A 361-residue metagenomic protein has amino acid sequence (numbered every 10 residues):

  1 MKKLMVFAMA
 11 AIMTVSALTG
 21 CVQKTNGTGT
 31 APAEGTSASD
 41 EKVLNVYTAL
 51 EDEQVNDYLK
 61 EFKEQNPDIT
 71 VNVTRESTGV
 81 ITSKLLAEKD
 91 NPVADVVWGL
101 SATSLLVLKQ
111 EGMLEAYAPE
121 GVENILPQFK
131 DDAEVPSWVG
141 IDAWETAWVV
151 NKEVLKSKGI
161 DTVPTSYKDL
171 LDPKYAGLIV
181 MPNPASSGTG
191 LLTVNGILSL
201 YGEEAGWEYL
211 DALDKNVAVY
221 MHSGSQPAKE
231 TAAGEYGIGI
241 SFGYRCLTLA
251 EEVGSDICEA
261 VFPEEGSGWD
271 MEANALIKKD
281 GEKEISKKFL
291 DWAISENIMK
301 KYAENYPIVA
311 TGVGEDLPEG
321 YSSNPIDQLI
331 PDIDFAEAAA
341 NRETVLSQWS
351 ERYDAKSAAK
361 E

Functional and structural regions predicted by a protein language model:
M1-L44, S357-E361: Short, low-complexity disordered leader/linker segments with a strong preference for bacterial N-terminal type II
S37-L50, I69-T74, L178-I179: Short, well-ordered beta-strand elements
T48-N56, G79, V93-E235: Extracytoplasmic ligand-binding site segments that recognize negatively charged/polar headgroups
T103-V107, A232, G237-D256, Y306: A ligand-binding cleft/hinge motif common to bilobed small-molecule-binding domains
V149-V154, N195, D270-E282, A293 (+1 more regions): A bilobed periplasmic-binding-protein/Venus flytrap-type ligand-binding module shared by bacterial periplasmic
Y175-P182, A293-D316: Periplasmic-binding protein-like
Y209-D214, Y220, S255-K278: Periplasmic-binding protein-like
P331-E361: Conserved C-terminal helix/tail region of periplasmic/extracytoplasmic solute-binding proteins
